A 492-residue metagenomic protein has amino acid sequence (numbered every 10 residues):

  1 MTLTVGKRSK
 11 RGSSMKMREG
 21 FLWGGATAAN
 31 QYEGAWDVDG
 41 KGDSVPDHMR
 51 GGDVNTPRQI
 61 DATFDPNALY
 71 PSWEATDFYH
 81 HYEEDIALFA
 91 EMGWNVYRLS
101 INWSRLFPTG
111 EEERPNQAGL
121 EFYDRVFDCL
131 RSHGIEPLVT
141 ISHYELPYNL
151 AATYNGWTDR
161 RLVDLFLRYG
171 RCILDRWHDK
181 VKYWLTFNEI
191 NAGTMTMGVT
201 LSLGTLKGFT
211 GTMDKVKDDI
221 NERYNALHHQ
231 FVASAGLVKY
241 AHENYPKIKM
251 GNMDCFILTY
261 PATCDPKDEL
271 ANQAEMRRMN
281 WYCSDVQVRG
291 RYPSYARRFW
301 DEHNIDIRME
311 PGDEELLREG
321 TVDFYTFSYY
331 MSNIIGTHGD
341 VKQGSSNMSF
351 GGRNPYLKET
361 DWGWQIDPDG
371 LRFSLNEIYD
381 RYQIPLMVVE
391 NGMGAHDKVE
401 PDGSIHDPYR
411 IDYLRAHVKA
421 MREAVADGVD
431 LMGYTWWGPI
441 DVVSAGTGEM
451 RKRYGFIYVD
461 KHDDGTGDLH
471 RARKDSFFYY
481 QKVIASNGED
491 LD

Functional and structural regions predicted by a protein language model:
L3-P66, A90, T109-E111, L120-D492: Active-site region of glycoside hydrolase catalytic domains
N67-H81, T158-R160: Active-site mouth loops of central-metabolism enzymes
D77, H81-N102, E319-Y325: Catalytic domains of carbohydrate-active enzymes, especially glycoside hydrolases
I101-P115: Glycine-rich, proline-tolerant flexible connector loops at the mouths of alpha/beta enzymes
